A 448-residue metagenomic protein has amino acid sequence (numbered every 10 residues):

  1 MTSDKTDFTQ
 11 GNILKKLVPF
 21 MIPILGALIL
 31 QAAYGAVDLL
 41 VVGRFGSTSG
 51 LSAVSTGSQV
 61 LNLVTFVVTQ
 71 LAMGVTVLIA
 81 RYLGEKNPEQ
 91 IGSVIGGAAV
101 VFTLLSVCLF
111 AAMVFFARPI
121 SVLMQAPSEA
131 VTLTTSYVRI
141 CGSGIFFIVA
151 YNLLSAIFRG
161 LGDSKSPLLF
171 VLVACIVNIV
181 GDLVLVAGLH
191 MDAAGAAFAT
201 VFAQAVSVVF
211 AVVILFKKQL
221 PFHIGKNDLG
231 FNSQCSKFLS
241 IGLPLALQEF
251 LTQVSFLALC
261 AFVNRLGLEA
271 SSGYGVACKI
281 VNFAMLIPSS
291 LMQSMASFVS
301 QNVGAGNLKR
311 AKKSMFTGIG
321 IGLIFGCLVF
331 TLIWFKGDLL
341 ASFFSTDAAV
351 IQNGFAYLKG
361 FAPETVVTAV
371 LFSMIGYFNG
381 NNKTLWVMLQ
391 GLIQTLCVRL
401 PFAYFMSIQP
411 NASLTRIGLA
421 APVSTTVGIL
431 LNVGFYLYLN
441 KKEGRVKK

Functional and structural regions predicted by a protein language model:
M1-M21, I79-G144, G188-L243, V299-E364 (+1 more regions): Short alpha-helical transmembrane segments in multi-pass integral membrane proteins
P19-D38, I140, A174, A203-S207 (+4 more regions): Transmembrane helical elements of multi-pass membrane transporters/channels
I24, L28, L40, V77 (+15 more regions): Transmembrane alpha-helix boundary and packing residues in multipass membrane permease domains and related
L25, I29, A33, V37 (+20 more regions): Generic alpha-helical transmembrane segments of integral inner-membrane proteins, especially permease/transport modules
I29, A33-S52, S121-S128, V184-M191 (+4 more regions): Helix-terminus/linker motif at the lipid-water interface of multi-pass membrane proteins
L51-A111, I148-P167, G273-G337, T368-Q390: Small-residue-rich hydrophobic transmembrane alpha-helices
A72, C141-R159, P167-C175, A196-V209 (+5 more regions): Short runs within selected transmembrane alpha-helices of multi-pass transporters and secretion channels
